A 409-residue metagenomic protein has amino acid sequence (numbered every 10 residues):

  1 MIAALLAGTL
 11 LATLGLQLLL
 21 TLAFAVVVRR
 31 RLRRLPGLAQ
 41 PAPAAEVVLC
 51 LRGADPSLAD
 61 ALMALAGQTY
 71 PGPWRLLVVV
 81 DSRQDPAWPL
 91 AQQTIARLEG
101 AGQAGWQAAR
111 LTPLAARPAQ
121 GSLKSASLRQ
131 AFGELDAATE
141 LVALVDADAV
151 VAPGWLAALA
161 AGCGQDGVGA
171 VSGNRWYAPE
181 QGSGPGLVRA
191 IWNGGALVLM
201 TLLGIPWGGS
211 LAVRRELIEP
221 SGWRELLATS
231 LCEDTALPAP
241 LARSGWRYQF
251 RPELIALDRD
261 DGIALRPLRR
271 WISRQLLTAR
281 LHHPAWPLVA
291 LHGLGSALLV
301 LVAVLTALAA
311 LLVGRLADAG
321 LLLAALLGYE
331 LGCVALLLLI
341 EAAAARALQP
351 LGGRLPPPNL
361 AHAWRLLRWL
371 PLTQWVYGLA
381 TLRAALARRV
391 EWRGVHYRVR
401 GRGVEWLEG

Functional and structural regions predicted by a protein language model:
M1-P41: N-terminal membrane-anchoring/stem segments of glycan-assembly enzymes
A25-R29, G293-R388: Membrane-embedded multi-pass helical conduit in multi-pass membrane proteins, especially envelope-biosynthetic
M63-P73, R83: Short, acidic, metal-binding catalytic loop of nucleotide-sugar glycosyltransferases
V80-R97, A115-A116: A conserved acidic beta->alpha catalytic loop
E99-L135, T139, A158-E225, R269 (+3 more regions): Long helical/loop segments within the catalytic core of UDP-sugar-dependent glycosyltransferases, especially the large
V142: Short aromatic/hydrophobic "clamp" motif used to bind/position activated sugar donors
V145-G162: Acidic donor-binding/catalytic loop of UDP-sugar-dependent glycosyltransferases, especially processive GT2
S230-L237: Acidic donor-binding loop at a coil-to-helix junction in glycosyltransferase catalytic cores that engages
